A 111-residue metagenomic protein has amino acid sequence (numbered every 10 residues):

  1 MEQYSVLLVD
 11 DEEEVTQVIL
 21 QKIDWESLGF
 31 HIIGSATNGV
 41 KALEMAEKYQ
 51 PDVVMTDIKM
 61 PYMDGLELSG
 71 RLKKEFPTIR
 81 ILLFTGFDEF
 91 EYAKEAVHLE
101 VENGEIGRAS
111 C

Functional and structural regions predicted by a protein language model:
Q3-V15, I19-L20: Conserved acidic segment of CheY-like receiver
V9-D10, A36, V54: Conserved sequence signature across two-component system core domains
K22-E26, M45: Alpha-helical interaction/dimerization surfaces of two-component signaling modules
S27-I32, Y49: A generic structural motif
I32-I33, I81: Hydrophobic/aromatic residues located in beta-strands of well-ordered beta-sheets within soluble catalytic
I33-V40: Conserved Asp/Asn-Gly motif in the active-site loop of CheY-like receiver
L43-S110: CheY-like receiver
